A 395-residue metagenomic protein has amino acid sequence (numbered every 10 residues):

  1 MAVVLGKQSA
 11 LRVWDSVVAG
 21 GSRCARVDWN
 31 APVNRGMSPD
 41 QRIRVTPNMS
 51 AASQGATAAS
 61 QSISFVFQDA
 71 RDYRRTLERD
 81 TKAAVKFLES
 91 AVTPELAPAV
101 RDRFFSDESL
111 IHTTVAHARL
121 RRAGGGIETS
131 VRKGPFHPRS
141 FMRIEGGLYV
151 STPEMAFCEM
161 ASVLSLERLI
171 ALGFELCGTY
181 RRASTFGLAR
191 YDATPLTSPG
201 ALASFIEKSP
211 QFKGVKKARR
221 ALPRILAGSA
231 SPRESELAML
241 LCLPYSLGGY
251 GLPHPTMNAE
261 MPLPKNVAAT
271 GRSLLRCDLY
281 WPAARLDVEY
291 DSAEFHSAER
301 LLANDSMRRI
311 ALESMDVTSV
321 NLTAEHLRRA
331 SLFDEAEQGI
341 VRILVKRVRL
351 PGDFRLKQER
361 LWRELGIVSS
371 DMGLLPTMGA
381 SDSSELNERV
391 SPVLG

Functional and structural regions predicted by a protein language model:
M1-K213, G352-G395: Short gly/ser-rich loop at a beta-strand->alpha-helix junction or flexible surface loop bordering the NTP-binding
D192-G395: Surface segments flanking catalytic/ligand-binding clefts of nucleic-acid enzymes
